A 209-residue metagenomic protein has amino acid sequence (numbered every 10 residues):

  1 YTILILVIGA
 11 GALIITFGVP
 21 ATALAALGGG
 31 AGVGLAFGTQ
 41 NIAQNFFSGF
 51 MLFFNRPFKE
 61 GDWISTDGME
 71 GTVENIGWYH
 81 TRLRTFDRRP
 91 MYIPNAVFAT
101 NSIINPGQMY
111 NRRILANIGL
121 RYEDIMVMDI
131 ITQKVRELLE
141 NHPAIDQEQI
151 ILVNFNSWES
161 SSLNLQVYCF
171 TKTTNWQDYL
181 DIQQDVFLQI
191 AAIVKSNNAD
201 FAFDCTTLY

Functional and structural regions predicted by a protein language model:
Y1-R84, R89-Y92: Membrane-bilayer interface helices and TM-boundary transition segments
I5-G9, A23-A26, L35-F47, E60 (+10 more regions): Helical mechanochemical/support elements of P-loop NTPase systems and associated helical scaffolds
I5-V7, I15, V19, V33 (+8 more regions): Extended aliphatic helical segments
F17, F37, F46-F54, F58 (+8 more regions): Phenylalanine-focused residue identity feature
V19-A25, A31, L35, M91 (+6 more regions): Flexible, active-site-adjacent loop/turn segments at secondary-structure boundaries
F50-Q147: Soluble accessory domains appended to multi-pass membrane transport proteins
I104-P106, N111-L115, L120-Y209: Solvent-exposed, non-transmembrane regulatory segments of membrane-associated proteins
